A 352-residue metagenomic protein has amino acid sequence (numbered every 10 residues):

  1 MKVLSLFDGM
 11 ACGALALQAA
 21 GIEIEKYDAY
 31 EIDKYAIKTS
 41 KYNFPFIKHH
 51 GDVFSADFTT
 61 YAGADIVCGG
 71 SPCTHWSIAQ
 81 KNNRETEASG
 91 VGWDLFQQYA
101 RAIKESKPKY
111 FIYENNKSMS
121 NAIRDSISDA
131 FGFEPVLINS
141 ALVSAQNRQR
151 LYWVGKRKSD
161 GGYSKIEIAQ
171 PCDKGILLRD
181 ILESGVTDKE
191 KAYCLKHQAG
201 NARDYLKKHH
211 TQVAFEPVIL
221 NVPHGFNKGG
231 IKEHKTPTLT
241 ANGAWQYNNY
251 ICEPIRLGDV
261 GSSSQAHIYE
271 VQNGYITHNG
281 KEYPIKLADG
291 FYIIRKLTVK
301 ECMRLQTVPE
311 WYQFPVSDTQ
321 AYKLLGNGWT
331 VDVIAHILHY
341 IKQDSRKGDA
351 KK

Functional and structural regions predicted by a protein language model:
M1-K352: Conserved active-site and SAM-binding loop architecture of S-adenosyl-L-methionine-dependent nucleic-acid
